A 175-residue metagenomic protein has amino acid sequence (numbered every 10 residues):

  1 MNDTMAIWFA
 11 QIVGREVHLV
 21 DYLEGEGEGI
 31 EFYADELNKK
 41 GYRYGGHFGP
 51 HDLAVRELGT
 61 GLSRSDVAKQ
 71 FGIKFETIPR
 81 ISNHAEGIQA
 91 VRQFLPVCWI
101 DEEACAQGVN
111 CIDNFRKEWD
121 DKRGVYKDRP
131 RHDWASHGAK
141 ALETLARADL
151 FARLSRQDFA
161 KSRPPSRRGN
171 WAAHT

Functional and structural regions predicted by a protein language model:
M1-T4: Short acidic, Gly/Ser-rich segments with clustered Asp/Glu that frequently serve as metal-coordination loops in enzyme
W8-D133, A152-R153, P164-T175: Mg2+-dependent endonuclease catalytic cores in nucleic-acid-processing enzymes, primarily RNase H-like
H132-L154: Acidic, Mg2+-coordinating catalytic module of metal-dependent nucleases/exonucleases that use a two-metal-ion mechanism
